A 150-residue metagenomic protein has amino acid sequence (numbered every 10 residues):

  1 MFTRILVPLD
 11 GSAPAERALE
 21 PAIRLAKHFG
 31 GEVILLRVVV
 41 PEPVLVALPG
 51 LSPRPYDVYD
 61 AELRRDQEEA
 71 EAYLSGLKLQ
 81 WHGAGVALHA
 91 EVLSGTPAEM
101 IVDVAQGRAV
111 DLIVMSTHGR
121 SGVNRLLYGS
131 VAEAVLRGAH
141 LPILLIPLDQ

Functional and structural regions predicted by a protein language model:
M1, P14, H28, G76-I113 (+1 more regions): Structural beta-alpha unit
T3-Y56, A84-H89: Small/aliphatic-rich secondary-structure junction motif
L6-V7, V33-L35, Y73, L112-S116 (+2 more regions): Short, structured motif recognition centered on aromatic/hydrophobic residues
G11, R125, L148: Short, conserved catalytic or interaction motifs in soluble domains
G50-R54, G107-R108, V131-A132: Short, hinge-like loop/turn segments at secondary-structure boundaries
P55-A72: A short acidic, glycine-rich active-site loop that binds or catalyzes chemistry on phosphate/adenosine moieties
L112-A134: Glycine-rich, Arg-bearing micro-motifs that act as flexible, cationic patches
V131, A139-L141: Short, structured coil segments at secondary-structure junctions
